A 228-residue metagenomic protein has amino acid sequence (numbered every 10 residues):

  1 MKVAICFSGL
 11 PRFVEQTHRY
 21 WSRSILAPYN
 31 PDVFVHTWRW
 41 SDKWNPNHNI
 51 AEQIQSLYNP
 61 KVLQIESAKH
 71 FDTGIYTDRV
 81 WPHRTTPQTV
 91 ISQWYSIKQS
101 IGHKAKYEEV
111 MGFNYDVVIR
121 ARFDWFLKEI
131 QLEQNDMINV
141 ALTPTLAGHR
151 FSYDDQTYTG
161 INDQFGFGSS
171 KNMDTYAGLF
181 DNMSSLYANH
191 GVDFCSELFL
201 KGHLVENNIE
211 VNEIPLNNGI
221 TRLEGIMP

Functional and structural regions predicted by a protein language model:
M1-P228: ER/Golgi luminal nucleotide-sugar-dependent glycosyltransferases, focusing on the catalytic module
